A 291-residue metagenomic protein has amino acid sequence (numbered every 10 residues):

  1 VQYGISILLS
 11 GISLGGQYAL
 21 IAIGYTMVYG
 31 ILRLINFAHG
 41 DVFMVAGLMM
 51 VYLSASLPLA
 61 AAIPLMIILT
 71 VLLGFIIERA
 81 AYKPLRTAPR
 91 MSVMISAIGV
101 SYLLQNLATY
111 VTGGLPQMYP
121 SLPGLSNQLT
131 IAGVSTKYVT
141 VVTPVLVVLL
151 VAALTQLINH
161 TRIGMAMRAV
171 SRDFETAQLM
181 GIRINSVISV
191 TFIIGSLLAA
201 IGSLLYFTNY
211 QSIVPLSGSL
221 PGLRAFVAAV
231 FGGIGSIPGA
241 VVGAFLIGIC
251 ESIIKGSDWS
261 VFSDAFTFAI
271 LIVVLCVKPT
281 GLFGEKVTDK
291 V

Functional and structural regions predicted by a protein language model:
V1-L20, M49, A60-A61, A88-I95 (+5 more regions): Membrane-interfacial amphipathic/re-entrant helices at transmembrane-helix boundaries
L9, I31-I76, A80, L85 (+1 more regions): Membrane-embedded helix boundary and interhelical linker motif in transport proteins
L14-G15, V134-I213, I237-V242: Helix-loop-helix "hairpin" substructures at the membrane interface of multi-pass membrane proteins
G16, Y25-G47, T87-V93, I163-A166 (+6 more regions): Short, non-helical or kinked segments that cap or interrupt transmembrane helices
Y18-L20, L57-I68, F192-A199, L205-A269: Transmembrane alpha-helical segments in multi-pass inner-membrane proteins
G47-Y52, I67-L73, V100-A108, L146-T155 (+4 more regions): Hydrophobic core segments of alpha-helical transmembrane domains in multi-pass membrane transport and ion-translocation
L57-V100, L107, V242-I247, K278: Alpha-helical transmembrane segments within multi-pass membrane transporters and channels
P84-H160, V187, I253, D258 (+3 more regions): Transmembrane helix-bundle core of multi-pass membrane transporters and related energy-transducing complexes
